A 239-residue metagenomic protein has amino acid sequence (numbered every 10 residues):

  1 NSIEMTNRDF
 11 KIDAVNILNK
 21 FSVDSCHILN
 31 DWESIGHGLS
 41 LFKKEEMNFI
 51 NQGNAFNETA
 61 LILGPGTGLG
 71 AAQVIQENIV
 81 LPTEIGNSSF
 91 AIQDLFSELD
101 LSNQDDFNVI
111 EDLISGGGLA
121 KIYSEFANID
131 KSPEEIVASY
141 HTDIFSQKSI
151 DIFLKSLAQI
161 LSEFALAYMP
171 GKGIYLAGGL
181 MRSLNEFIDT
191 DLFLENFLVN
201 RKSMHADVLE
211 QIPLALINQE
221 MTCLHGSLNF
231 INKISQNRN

Functional and structural regions predicted by a protein language model:
N1-I28, E33-E46, I62, S183-E186: Short beta-strand-loop/turn "lid" adjacent to the catalytic site in phosphate-handling enzymes
T6-K11, F42-I50, Q76-P82, D191-N196: A glycine- and small-aliphatic-rich helix-loop capping segment at beta-alpha/alpha-beta transitions that lines
V23-D24, F56-A60, P170-G171, Q211-I212: Short coil/turn connectors at secondary-structure junctions
S25-N54, E134, S139-D151: ATP-dependent carbohydrate kinase catalytic cores
H27, G53, A60-G64, Y175 (+1 more regions): Short glycine-aspartate micro-motif
W32, T67, G179-L180: Active-site metal-binding loops of divalent metal-dependent hydrolases
F49-Y140: Glycine/GP-enriched mid-protein hinge/lid loop-to-helix segment characteristic of carbohydrate kinases
E98-N239: ATP-binding/phosphotransfer module of carbohydrate and carboxylate kinases, centering on a glycine-rich
